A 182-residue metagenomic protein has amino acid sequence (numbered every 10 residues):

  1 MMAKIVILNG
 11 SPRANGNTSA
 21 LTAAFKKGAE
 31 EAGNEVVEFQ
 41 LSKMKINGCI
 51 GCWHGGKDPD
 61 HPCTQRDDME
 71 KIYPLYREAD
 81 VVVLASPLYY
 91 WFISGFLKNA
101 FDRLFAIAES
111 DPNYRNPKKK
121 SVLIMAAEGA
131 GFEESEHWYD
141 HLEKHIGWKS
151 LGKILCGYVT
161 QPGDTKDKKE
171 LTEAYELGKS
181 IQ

Functional and structural regions predicted by a protein language model:
M1-A85, W91-A106, K168-Q182: N-terminal beta1-alpha1-beta2 submodule of the flavodoxin-like/Rossmannoid cofactor-binding fold
G10, L41, M125-E128, C156: Cofactor-binding loop segments of dinucleotide-utilizing enzymes, especially the Rossmann-like FAD- and NAD(P)+-binding
A14-N15, K45, A130, T160-P162: Flexible, glycine-rich phosphate/dinucleotide-binding loops and adjacent beta-alpha linkers at cofactor/substrate
E31-A32, D140-Q182: Glycine-rich phosphate/pyrophosphate-binding loop and the adjoining helix
E38-Q40, Q65, L123, G152-L155: Structural signal for conserved beta-strand scaffold positions within catalytic alpha/beta enzyme cores
K71-P74, S110-Y114, D164: Short, flexible, glycine/charge-rich loop motifs used to bind or transfer phosphoryl groups or to couple energy/partner
L88-Y90, E128-G129: Short glycine-rich anion-binding loops that position phosphate/pyrophosphate groups of nucleotides and phosphorylated
G95-F96, S110-K153: Short, glycine-/small-residue-rich phosphate/pyrophosphate-handling segment
